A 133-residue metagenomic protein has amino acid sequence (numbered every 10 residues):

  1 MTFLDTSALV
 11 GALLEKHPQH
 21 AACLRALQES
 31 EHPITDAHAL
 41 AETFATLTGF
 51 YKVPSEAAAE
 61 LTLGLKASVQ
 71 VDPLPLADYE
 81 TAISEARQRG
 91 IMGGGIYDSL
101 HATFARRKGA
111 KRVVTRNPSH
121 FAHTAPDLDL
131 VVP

Functional and structural regions predicted by a protein language model:
M1, A102-P133: Acidic, PIN/NYN-like endoribonuclease modules and their adjacent C-terminal/linker elements
M1-T35, F50-E60: Short, well-structured N-terminal submotif of metal-dependent ribonuclease cores
L4-D5, T35-D36, G94-G95, N117-P118 (+1 more regions): Histidine- and aromatic-rich ligand-binding microenvironments
L9-V10, L40, F121: A generic structural signal for short hydrophobic patches within well-formed alpha-helices
V10, L47-Y51, K66-V69, A86 (+1 more regions): Short amphipathic alpha-helical interaction patches enriched in hydrophobic/aromatic residues with interspersed Lys/Arg
A12-L13, T46, T124: Residues that scaffold the ATP/ADP-binding catalytic core of kinase and kinase-like folds
Q70-R116: Active-site neighborhoods of divalent-metal-dependent phosphate/nucleic-acid chemistry enzymes
